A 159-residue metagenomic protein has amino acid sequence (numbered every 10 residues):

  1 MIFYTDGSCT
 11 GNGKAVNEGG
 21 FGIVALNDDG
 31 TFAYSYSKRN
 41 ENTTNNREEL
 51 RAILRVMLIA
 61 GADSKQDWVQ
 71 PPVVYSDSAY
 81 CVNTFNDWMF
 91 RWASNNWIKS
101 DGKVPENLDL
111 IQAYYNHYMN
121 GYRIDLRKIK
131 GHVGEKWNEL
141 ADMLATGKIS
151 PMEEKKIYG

Functional and structural regions predicted by a protein language model:
M1-R51, L58-A62, D142-E153, I157-G159: RNase H-like nuclease fold core
S8-K14, R55-L140, L144: RNase H catalytic domain
